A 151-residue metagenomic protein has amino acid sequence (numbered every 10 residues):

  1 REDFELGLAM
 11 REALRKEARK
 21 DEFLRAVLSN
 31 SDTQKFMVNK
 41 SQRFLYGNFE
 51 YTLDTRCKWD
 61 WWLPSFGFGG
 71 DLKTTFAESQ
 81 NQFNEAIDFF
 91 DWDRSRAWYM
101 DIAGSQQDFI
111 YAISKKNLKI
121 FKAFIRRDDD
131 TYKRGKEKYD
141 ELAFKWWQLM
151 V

Functional and structural regions predicted by a protein language model:
R1-K58: Metal-dependent nuclease catalytic cores that hydrolyze phosphodiester bonds in DNA/RNA, characterized by
L6-A13, Q82, R134, K138: Exposed alpha-helical structural elements
L24, L63-F68, A103-D108: Secondary-structure boundary elements
Q34, W62, Y111: Residues in well-ordered beta-strands of folded domains
K40, F76, N117: Residue-level detector of flexible, active-site-proximal loop/helix-junction positions within diverse enzyme catalytic
F49-E50, F76-F90: Short helix/strand-bridging catalytic loops that position acidic/His residues to coordinate divalent metals and engage
C57-Q82, Y99: Conserved catalytic cores of phosphodiester-cleaving nucleases, focusing on short active-site segments
E85-D93, W98-V151: Metal-dependent nuclease catalytic regions and adjoining charged, substrate-binding loops involved in nucleic-acid end
